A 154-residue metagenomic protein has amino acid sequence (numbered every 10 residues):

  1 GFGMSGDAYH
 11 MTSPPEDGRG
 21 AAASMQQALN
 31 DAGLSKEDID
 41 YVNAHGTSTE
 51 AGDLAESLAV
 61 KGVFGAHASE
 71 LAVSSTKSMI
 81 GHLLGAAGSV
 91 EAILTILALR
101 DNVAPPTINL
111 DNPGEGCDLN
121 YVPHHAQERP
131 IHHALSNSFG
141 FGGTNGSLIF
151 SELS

Functional and structural regions predicted by a protein language model:
G1-S154: Conserved "HGTGT" condensation-loop signature of ketosynthase/thiolase-family condensing enzymes that catalyze
